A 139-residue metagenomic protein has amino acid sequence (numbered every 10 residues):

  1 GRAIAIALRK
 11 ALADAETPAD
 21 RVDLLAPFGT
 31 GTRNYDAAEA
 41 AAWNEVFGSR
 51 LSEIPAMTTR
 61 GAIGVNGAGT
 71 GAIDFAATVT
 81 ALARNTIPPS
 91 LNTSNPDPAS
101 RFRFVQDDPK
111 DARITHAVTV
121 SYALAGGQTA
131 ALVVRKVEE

Functional and structural regions predicted by a protein language model:
G1-E139: Conserved "HGTGT" condensation-loop signature of ketosynthase/thiolase-family condensing enzymes that catalyze
